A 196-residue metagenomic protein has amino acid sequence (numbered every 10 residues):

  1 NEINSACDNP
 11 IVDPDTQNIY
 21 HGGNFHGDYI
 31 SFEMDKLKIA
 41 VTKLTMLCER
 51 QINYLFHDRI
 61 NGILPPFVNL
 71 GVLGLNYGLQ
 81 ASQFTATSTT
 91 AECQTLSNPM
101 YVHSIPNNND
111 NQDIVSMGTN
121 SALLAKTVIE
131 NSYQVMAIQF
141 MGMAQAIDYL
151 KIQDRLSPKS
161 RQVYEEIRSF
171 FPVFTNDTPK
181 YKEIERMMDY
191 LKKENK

Functional and structural regions predicted by a protein language model:
N1-K196: C-terminal auxiliary extensions adjacent to catalytic cores
